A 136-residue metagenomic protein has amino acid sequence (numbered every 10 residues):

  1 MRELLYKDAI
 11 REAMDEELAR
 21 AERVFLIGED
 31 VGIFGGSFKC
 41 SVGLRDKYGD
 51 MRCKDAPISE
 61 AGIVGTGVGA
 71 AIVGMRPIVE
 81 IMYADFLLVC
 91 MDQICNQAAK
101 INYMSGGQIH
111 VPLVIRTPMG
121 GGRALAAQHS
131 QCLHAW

Functional and structural regions predicted by a protein language model:
M1-W136: Thiamine diphosphate
